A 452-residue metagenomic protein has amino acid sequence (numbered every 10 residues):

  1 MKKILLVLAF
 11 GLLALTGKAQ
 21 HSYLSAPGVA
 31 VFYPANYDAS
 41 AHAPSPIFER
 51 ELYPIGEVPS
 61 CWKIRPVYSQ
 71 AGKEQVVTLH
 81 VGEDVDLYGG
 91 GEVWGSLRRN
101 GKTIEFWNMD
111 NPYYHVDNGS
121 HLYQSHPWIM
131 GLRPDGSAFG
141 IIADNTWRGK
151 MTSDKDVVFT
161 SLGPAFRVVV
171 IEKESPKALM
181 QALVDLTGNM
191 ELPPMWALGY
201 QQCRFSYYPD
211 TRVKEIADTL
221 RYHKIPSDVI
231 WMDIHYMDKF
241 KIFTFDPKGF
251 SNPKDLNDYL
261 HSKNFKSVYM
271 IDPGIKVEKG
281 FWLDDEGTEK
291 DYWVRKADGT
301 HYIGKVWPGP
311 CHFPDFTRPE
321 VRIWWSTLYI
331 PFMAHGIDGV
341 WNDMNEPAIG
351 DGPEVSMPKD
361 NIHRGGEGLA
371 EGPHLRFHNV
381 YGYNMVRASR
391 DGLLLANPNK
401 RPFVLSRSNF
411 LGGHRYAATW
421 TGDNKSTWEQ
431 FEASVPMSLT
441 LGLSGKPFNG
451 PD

Functional and structural regions predicted by a protein language model:
L5-G17: Hydrophobic h-region of N-terminal signal peptides that target proteins for export in Gram-negative bacteria
G11, T146, F205, G274 (+1 more regions): Short, glycine/serine-rich, charged loops/turns that create anion-binding and catalytic segments at active sites
Q20-P194, R204-F205, D210, A217-Y222 (+1 more regions): Catalytic and substrate-binding clefts that recognize carbohydrates or anionic sugar/phosphate headgroups
L183, Y200, V435-S438: Short alpha-helical scaffolding segments that buttress acidic/His motifs in well-ordered protein cores
L186-C203, T300-F313: N-terminal small/glycine-rich loop or linker at the start of catalytic domains across soluble metabolic enzymes
P226-P451: Aromatic- and carboxylate-enriched substrate-binding clefts and catalytic-loop regions of carbohydrate-active enzymes
